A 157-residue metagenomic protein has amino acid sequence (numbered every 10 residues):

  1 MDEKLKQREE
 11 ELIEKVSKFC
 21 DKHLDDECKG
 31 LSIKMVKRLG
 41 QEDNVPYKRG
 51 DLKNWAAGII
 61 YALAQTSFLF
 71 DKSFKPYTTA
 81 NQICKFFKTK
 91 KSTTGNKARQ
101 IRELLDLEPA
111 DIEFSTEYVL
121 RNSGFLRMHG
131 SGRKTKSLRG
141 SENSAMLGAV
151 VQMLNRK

Functional and structural regions predicted by a protein language model:
M1-K53, A64-K157: Basic, alpha-helical nucleic-acid-binding regions used in initiation and control of genome expression
